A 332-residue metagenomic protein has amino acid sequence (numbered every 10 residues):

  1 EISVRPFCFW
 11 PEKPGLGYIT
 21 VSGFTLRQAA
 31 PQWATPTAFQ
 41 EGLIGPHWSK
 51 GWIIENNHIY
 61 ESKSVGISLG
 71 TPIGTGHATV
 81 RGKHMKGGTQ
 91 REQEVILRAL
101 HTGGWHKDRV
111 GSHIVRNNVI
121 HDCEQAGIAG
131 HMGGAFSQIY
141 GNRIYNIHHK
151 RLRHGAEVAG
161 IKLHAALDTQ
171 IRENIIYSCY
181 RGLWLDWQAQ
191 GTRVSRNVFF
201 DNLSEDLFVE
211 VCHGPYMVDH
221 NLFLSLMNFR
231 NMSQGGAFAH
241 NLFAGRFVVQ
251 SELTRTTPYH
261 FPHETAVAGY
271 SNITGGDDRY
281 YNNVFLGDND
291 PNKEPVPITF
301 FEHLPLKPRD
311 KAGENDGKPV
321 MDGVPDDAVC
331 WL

Functional and structural regions predicted by a protein language model:
E1-G23, R27-P31, K50, S64: Extended acidic/polar, glycine-enriched regions that form or flank non-catalytic beta-rich accessory modules
F9, P31-H47, Y60-L332: Glycine- and acidic/polar-rich repeat regions and solenoidal domains
I54: Catalytic cores of enzyme domains
N57: P-loop NTPase nucleotide-binding module
